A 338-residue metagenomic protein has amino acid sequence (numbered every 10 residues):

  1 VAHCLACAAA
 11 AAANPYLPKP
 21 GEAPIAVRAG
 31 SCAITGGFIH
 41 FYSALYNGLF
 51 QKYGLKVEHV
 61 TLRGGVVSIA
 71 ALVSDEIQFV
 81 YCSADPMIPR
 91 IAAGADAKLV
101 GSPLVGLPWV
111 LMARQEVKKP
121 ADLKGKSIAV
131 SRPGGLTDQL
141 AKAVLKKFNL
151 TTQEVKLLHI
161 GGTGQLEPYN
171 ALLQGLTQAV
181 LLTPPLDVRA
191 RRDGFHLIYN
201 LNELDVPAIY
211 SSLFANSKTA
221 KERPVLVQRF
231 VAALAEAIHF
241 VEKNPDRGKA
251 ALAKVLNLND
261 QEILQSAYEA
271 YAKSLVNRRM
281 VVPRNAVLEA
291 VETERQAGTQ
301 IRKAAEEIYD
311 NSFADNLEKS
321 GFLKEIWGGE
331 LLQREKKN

Functional and structural regions predicted by a protein language model:
V1-P24, G328-N338: Short, low-complexity disordered leader/linker segments with a strong preference for bacterial N-terminal type II
A11, Y42, I88, K142 (+4 more regions): Predominant activation on well-ordered alpha-helical scaffold segments within soluble catalytic domains
A13-Q174, Q178-P184, L197-P207: Short, glycine-/small- and polar/acidic-enriched structural segments that line small-molecule recognition paths
N14-L17, S211-K218, Y271: A short small-residue
E58, V66, L158-H159, S266-A272 (+1 more regions): Short linear loop/turn motifs
D85-P86, L166-L258: Pocket-lining segment of extracytoplasmic ligand-binding domains
K221-K303: Secondary-structure end/capping motifs
R295-N338: Conserved C-terminal helix/tail region of periplasmic/extracytoplasmic solute-binding proteins
